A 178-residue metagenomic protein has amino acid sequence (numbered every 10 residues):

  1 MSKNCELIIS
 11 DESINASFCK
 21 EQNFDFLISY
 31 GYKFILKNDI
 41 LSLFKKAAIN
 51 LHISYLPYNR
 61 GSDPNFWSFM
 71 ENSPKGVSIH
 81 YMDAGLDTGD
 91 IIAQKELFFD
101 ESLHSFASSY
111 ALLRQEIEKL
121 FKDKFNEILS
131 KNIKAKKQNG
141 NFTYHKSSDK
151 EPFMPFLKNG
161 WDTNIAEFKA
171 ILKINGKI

Functional and structural regions predicted by a protein language model:
M1-I178: One-carbon transfer enzymes
